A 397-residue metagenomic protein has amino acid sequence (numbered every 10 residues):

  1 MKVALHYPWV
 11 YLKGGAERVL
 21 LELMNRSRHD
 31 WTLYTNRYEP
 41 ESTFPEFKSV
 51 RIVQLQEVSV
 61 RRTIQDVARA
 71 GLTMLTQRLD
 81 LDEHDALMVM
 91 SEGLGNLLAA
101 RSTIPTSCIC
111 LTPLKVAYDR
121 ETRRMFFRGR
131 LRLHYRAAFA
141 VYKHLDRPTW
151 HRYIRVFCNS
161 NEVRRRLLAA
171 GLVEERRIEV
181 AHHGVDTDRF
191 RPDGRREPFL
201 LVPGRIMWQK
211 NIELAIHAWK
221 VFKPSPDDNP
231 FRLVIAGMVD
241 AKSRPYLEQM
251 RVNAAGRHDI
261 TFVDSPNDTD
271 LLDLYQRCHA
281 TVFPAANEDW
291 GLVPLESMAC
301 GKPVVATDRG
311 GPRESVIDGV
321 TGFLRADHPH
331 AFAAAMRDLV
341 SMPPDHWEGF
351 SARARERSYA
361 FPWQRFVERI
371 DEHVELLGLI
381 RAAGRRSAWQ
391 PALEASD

Functional and structural regions predicted by a protein language model:
Y38-E39, R232-E248, D264: Glycosyltransferase donor-sugar binding loop
F126-V156, R165: Membrane-proximal helix-turn-helix segments that form the acceptor-binding/catalytic region of lipid-linked
E162, G184: Carbohydrate-associated surface elements
D193-K210, A215-V221, L233-V234: Conserved donor-binding/catalytic core segment of Leloir-type glycosyltransferases
L247-L272: Nucleotide-activated donor-binding/catalytic signature segment of Leloir-type glycosyltransferases, i.e., the conserved
A286: Aromatic "clamp/platform" in nucleotide-sugar-dependent glycosyltransferases that forms part of the donor/acceptor
P303-A306: Short hydrophobic beta-strand element within catalytic cores of glycosyltransferases and related nucleotide-activated
D318-G319, F323-H330, D338-P344: Conserved acidic donor-binding segment of nucleotide-sugar-dependent glycosyltransferases
